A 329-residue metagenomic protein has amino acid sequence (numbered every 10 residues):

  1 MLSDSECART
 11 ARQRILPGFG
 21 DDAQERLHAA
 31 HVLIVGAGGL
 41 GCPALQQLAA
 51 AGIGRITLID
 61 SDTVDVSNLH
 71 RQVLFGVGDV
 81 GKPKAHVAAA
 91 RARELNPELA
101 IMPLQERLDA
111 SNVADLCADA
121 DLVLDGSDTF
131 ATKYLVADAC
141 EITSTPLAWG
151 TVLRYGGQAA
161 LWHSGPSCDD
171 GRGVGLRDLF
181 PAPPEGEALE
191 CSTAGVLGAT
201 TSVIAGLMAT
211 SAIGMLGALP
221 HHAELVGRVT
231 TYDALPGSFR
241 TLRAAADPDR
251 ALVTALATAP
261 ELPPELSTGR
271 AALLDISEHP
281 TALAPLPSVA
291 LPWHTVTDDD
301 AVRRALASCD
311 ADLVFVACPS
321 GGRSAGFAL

Functional and structural regions predicted by a protein language model:
M1-L329: Adenine nucleotide-associated cytosolic modules
